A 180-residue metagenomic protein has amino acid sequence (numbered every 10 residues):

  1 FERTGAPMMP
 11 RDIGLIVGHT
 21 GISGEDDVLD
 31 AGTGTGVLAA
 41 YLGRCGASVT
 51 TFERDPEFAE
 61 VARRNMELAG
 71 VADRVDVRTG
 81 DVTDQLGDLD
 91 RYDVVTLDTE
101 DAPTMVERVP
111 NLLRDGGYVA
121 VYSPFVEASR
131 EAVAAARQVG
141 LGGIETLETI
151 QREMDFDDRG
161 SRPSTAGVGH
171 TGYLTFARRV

Functional and structural regions predicted by a protein language model:
F1-G24, E60-A62, E67-A69, D158-R159 (+1 more regions): Class I SAM-dependent transferase core
S23-G34: Conserved class I S-adenosyl-L-methionine
L29, T96, A120: N-terminal Rossmann-like NAD(P) cofactor-binding module of classical short-chain dehydrogenase/reductase
T35-G46: Conserved SAM-binding loop of SAM-dependent methyltransferases across substrates and taxa, primarily the Class I
R44-V49, D115: Conserved S-adenosyl-L-methionine
F52-A102: S-adenosyl-L-methionine
E107-Y173: C-terminal substrate-binding/active-site "lid" region of AdoMet-derived donor-dependent transferases
A177-V180: C-terminal lobe and adjacent flexible extensions of AdoMet/dcAdoMet transferase-like proteins
